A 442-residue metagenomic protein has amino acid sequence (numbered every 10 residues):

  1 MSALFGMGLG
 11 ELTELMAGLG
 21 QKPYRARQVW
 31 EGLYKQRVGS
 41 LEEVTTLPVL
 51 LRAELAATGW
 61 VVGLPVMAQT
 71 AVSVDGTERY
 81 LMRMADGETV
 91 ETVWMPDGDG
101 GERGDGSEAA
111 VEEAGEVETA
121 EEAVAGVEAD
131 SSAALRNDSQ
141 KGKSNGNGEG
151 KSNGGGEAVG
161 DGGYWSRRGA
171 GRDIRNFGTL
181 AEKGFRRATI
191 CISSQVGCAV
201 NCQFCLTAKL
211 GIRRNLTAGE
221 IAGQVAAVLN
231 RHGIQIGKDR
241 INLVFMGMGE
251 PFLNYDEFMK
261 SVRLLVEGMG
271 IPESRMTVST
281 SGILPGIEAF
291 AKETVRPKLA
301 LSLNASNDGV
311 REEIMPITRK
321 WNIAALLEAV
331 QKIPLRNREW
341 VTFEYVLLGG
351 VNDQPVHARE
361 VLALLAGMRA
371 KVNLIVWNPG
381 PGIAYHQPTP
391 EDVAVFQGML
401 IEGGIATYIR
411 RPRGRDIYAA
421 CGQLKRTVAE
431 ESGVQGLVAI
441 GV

Functional and structural regions predicted by a protein language model:
M1-V127, K151, G155-R167, Q331-E339 (+1 more regions): Auxiliary Fe-S-binding modules of radical SAM enzymes
Y80, T92, A188-I192, L301: Short beta-strand motif preference
D99-E122, N145, N153, E157-K298 (+1 more regions): Conserved Radical SAM active-site core
A120, R136-K141, E149: Hydrophobic alpha-helical membrane-insertion segments
D130, D138, N147, D173-N176: Intrinsic-disorder-associated, low-complexity terminal segments enriched in Asp/Asn/His/Tyr and depleted of Lys/Arg
A227-Y408: Conserved AdoMet/S-adenosylmethionine-binding subsite of the radical SAM
